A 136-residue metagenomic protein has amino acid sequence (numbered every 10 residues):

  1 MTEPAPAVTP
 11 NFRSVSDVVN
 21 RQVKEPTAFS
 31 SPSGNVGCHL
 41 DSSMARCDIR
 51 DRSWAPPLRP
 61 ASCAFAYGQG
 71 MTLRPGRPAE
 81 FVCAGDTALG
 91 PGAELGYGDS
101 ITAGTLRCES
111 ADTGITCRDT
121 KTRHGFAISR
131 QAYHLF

Functional and structural regions predicted by a protein language model:
E3, V8-N20, M44-L95, I128-F136: A low-complexity, Ser/Thr/Gly/Pro-enriched, surface-exposed linker/loop concept that marks segments flanking
N20, E25-A28, P32-G37, D41-R50: N-terminal secretory signal peptides
T27-S31, D99-I101, H134: Short acidic-hydrophobic surface loop/beta-edge motif
L40-S43, A111-D112, K121: Short acidic-glycine loop/turn motifs at beta-strand connectors
G85-T116: Acidic, glycine-rich flexible loop segments
E109, T116-F136: Extracellular glycan/ECM-engagement signal in secreted proteins
